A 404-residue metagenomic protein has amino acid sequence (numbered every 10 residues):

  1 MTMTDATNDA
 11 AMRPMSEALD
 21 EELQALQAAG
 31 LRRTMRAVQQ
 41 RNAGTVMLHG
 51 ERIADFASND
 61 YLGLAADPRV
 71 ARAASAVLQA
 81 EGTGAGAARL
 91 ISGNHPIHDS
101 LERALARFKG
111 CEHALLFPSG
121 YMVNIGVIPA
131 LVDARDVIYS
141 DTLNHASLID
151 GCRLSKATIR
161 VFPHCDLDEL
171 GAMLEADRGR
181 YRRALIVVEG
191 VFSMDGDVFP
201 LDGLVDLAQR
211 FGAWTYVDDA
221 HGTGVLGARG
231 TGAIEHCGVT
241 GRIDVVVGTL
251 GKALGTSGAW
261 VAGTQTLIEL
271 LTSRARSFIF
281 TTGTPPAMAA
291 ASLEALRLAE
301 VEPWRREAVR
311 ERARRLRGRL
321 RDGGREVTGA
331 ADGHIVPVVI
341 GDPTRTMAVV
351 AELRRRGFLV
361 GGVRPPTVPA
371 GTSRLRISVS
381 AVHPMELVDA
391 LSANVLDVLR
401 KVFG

Functional and structural regions predicted by a protein language model:
M1-T2, P68, R72-A76, A80 (+4 more regions): PLP-dependent enzyme catalytic core of the Aspartate aminotransferase-like
M15, L19-T83, A213: N-terminal "arm"/small-domain region of PLP-dependent enzymes with the aminotransferase-like
R72, A76-S119: Conserved N-terminal alpha-helix of the aminotransferase class I/II PLP-enzyme fold
V127-A146: Conserved PLP-anchoring active-site segment centered on the Schiff-base-forming lysine
R160, H164-V217: Active-site phosphate-binding strand-loop segment of PLP-dependent enzymes
G212, G232-L250, E269-S273: Conserved active-site segment immediately N-terminal to the catalytic lysine that forms the internal aldimine
V247-T249, A253-L320, R325-T328: PLP-dependent aminotransferase class I/II
E307-R317, R321-G357, T367, G371-T372 (+1 more regions): Conserved PLP-binding catalytic core of the aspartate aminotransferase-like
